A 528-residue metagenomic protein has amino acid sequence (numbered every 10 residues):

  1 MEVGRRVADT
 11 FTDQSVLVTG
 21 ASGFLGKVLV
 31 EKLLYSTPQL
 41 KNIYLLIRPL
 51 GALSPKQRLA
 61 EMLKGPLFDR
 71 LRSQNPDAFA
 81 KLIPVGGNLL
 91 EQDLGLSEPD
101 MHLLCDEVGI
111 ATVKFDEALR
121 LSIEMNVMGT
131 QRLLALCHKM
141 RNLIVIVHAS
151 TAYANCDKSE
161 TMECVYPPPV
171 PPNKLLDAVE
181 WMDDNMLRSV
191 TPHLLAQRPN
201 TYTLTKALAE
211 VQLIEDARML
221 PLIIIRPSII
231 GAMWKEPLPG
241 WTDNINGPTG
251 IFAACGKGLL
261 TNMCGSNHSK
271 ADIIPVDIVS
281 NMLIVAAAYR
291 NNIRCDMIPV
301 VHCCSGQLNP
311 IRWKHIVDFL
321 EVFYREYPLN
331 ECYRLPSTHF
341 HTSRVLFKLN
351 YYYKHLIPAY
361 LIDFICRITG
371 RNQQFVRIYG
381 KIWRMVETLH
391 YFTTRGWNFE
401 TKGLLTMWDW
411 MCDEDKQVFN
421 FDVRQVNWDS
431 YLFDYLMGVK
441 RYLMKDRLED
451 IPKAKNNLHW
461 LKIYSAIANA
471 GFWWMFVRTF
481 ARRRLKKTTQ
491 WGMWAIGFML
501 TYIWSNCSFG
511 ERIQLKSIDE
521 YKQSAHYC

Functional and structural regions predicted by a protein language model:
M1-A111, L119-L121, Q131, M140-L143 (+3 more regions): N-terminal Rossmann/SDR dinucleotide-binding element
E61, S73, K81-P84, N88 (+8 more regions): Catalytic lobes of large eukaryotic enzymes
G109, F115-L121, M128-L204, E215 (+1 more regions): Conserved Rossmann-fold NAD(P)-dependent oxidoreductase catalytic core, especially the SDR/UDP-sugar
A118, R188-P199, L220-A286, R294-M297 (+1 more regions): A conserved pocket-lining segment of Rossmann-fold NAD(P)-dependent short-chain dehydrogenase/reductase
M125, I274, I311, F399: Residue-level signal for the nucleotide or nucleotide-sugar donor/cofactor binding architecture
G129-R132, L208-A209, P275: Conserved cofactor-binding/catalytic machinery of classical short-chain dehydrogenase/reductase
Y289-T388, E400, T406-W410, E414-N420 (+5 more regions): Mid/C-terminal beta-alpha module of Rossmann-like enzyme folds, strongest in SDR-family dehydrogenases/epimerases
